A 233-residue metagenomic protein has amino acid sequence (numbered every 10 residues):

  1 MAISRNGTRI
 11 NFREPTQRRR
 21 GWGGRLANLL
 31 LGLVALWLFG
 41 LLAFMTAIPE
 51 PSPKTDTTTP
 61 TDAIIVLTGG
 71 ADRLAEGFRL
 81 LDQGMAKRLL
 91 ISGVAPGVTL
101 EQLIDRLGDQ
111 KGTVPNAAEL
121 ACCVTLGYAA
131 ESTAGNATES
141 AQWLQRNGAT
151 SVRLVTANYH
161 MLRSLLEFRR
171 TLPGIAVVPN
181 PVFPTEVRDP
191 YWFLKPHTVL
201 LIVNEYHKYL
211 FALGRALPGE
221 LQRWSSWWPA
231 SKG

Functional and structural regions predicted by a protein language model:
A2-L26, D109, A121-V124, W143-L144 (+1 more regions): Membrane-proximal intrinsically disordered regions of secretory-pathway and membrane-system proteins
A2-R5, P49-P196: A structural signal for short, hydrophobic/glycine-enriched beta-strand patches
F12-T55: N-terminal type II signal-anchor transmembrane helix that functions as the membrane-insertion/stop-transfer segment
A27, D72, N204-H207: Residue-level micro-sites within transmembrane alpha helices that shape and flank functional polar/acidic positions
F44, Y159, F168, Y206-Y209: Aromatic side chains
T61, G219-G233: Short linear elements at protein peripheries
K195-S225: A transmembrane-helix-recognition feature enriched in membrane-embedded lipid enzymes and envelope glyco-/phospholipid
